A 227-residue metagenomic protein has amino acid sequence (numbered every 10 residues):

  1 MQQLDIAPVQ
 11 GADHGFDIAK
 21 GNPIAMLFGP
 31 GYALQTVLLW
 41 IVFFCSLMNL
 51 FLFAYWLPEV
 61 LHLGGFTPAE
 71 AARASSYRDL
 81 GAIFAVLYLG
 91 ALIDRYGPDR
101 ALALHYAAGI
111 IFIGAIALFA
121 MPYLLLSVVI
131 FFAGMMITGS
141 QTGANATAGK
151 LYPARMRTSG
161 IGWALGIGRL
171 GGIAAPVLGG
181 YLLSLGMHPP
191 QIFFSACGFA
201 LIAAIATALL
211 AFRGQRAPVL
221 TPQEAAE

Functional and structural regions predicted by a protein language model:
M1-Q35, P218-E227: Intracellular cytosolic loops and amphipathic helices of Major Facilitator Superfamily
F28-L87: Extracytoplasmic gate region of multi-pass secondary transporters
V86-G97, L183: Helix-to-loop junctions at the C-terminal end of transmembrane segments in multipass secondary transporters
R100-A115: Structural signature of the two symmetry-related core transmembrane helices
L118-V128: Helix-loop junctions at membrane interfaces in 12-TM secondary transporters
G139-Y152: Intracellular juxtamembrane helix-capping segments at the cytosolic ends of symmetry-related transmembrane helices
L183-G198: A membrane-interface helix-boundary motif in multi-pass transporters
S195-E224: Multi-pass alpha-helical transporter architecture, strongest for 12-TM Major Facilitator/SLC carriers used
